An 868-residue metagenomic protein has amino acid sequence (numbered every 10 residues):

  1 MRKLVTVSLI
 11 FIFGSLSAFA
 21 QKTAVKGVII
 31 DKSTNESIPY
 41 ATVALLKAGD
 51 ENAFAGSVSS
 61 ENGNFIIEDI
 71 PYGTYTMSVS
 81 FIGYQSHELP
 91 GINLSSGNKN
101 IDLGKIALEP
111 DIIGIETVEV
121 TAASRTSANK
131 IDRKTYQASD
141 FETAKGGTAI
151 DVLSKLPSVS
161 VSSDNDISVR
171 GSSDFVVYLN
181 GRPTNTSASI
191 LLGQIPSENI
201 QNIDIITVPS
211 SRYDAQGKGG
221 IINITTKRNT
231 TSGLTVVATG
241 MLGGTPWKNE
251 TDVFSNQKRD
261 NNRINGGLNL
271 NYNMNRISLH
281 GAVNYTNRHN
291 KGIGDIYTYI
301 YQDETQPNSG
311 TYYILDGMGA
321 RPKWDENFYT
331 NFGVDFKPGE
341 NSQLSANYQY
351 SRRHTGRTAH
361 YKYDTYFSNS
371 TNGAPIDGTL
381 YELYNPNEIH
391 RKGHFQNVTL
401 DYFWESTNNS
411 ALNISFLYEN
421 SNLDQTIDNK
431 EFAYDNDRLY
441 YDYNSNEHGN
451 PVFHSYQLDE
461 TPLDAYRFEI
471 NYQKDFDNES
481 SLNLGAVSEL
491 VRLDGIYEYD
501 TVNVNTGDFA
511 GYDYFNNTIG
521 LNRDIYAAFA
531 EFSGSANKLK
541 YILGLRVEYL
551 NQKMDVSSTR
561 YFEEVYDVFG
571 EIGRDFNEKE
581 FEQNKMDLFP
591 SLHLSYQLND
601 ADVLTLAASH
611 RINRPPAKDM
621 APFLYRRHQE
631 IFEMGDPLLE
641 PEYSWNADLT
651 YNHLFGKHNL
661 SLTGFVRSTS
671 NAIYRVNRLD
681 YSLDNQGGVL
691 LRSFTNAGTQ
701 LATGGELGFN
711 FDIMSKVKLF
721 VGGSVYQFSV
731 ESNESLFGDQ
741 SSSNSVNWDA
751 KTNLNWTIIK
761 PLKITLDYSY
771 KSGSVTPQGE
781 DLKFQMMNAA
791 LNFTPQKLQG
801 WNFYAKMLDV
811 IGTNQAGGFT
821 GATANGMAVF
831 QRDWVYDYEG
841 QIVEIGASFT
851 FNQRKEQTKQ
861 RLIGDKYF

Functional and structural regions predicted by a protein language model:
A24, Q257-Q302, P307-A359, H390-N408 (+2 more regions): Transmembrane beta-barrel wall of Gram-negative outer-membrane proteins
I30, T42-L46, S80-I82, N100-E142 (+3 more regions): Short, acidic, small-residue-rich periplasmic hinge/interaction motif at the N-terminus of Gram-negative outer-membrane
A48-N64: Short, acidic Ser/Thr/Gly-rich low-complexity loop/linker segments typical of extracellular and cell-surface proteins
K105-I106, A149-V152, I190-L191, I205 (+1 more regions): N-terminal periplasmic accessory domains that precede and gate Gram-negative outer-membrane beta-barrel machines
A149, K155, R182-R212: Short acidic/polar hinge/loop motifs at secondary-structure boundaries that mediate gating or recognition
T407, E460-R467, Q473-D494, Y512-T669: Structural signature of Gram-negative outer-membrane beta-barrels, strongest in the C-terminal barrel of TonB-dependent
A465-E469, F515-N516, M634-D636, E640 (+2 more regions): Outer membrane beta-barrel strand-and-loop segments of large Gram-negative receptors, especially TonB-dependent
F589-L592, S743-F868: Conserved C-terminal beta-signal and adjacent last beta-strands/turns of outer-membrane beta-barrel proteins
